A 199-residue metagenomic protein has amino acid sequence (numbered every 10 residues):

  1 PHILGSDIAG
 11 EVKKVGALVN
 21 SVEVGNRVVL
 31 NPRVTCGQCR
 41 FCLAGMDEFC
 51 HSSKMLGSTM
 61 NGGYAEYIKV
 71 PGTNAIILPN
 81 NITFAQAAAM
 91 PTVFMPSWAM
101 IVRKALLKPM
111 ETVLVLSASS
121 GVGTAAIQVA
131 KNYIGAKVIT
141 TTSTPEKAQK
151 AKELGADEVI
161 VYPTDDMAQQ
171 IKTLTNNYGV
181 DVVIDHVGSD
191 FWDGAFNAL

Functional and structural regions predicted by a protein language model:
P1-L43, P79-N81: Glycine-rich beta-strand-centered segment in the early N-terminal region that forms part of a ligand/cofactor-binding
G25, A65, M110, A156 (+1 more regions): Local beta-strand N-terminus motif with an aromatic residue
V29, D181-I184: N-terminal Rossmann-like NAD(P) cofactor-binding module of classical short-chain dehydrogenase/reductase
V34-S117: NAD(P)H dinucleotide-binding glycine-rich loop of Rossmann-like/cofactor-binding domains, especially the beta1-alpha1
T59, I134, T142-P145, A151 (+1 more regions): Glycine-rich phosphate-binding loop and adjacent beta-alpha segment of Rossmann(oid) nucleotide-cofactor-binding
I82-D165, Q170: Mid-domain Rossmann-like dinucleotide-binding core that forms the NAD(H)/NADP(H) cofactor-binding site
T173-V182: A glycine-rich helix->loop->beta "capping" turn within Rossmann-like NAD(P)(H)-dependent oxidoreductase domains
